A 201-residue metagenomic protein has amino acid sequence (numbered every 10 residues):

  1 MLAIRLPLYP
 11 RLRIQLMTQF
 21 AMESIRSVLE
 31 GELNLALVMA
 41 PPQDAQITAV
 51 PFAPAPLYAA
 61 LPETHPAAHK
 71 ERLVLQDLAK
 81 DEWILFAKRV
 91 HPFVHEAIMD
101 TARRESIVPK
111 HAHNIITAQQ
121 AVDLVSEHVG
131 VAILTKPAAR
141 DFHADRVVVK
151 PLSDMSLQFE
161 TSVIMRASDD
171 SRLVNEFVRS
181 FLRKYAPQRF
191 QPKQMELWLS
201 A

Functional and structural regions predicted by a protein language model:
M1-D44, I115: Central regulatory/effector-binding core of bacterial HTH transcription factors
L2-P10, H95-V108: Ligand-binding cleft/hinge of the Venus flytrap
L8, V122, K136-A144, D154-A201: C-terminal effector-binding regulatory domain of bacterial HTH transcription factors
L12, V28-V38, L57, I107 (+1 more regions): Alpha-to-beta junction loops
F20, A55, V74, I116-T117 (+1 more regions): Short loop/turn segments at beta->alpha junctions
M22-I25, M39-Q46, E96-A97, R104 (+1 more regions): A ligand-binding cleft/hinge motif common to bilobed small-molecule-binding domains
I47-L57, L61-W83: Flexible hinge/capping segments at coil-to-helix
D81-E105, S171, N175-R179, P187-E196: Secondary-structure junction motif
